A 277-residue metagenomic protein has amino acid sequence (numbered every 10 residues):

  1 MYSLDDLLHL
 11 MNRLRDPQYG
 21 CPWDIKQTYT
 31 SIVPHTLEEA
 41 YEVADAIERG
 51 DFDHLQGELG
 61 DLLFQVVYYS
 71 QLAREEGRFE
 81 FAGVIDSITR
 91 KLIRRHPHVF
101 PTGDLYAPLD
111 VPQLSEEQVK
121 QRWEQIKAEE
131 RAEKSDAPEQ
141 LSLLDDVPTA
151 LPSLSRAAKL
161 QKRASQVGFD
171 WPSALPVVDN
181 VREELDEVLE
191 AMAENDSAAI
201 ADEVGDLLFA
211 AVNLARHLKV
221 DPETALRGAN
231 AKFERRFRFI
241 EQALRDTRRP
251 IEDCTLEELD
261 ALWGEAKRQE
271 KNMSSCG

Functional and structural regions predicted by a protein language model:
M1-E58, F64-V204, L208-G277: Flexible "arm" and connector segments at domain edges
